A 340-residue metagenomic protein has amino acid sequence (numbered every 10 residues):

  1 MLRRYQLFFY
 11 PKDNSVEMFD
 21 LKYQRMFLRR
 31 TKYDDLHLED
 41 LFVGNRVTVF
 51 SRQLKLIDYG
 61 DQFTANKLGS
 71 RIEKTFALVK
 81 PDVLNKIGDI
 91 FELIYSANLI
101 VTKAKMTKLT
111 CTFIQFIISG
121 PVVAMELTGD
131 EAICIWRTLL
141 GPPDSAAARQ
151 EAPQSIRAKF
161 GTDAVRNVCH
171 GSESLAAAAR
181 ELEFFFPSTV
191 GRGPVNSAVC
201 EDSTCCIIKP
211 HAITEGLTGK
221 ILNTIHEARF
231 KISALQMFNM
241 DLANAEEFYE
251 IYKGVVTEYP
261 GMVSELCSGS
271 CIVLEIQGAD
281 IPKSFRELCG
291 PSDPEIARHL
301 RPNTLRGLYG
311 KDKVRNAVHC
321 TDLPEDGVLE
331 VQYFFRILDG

Functional and structural regions predicted by a protein language model:
M1-L68: Extended amphipathic alpha-helical elements
D13-S15, F19, R46, Q53 (+1 more regions): Non-catalytic terminal and connector segments of soluble metabolic enzymes
